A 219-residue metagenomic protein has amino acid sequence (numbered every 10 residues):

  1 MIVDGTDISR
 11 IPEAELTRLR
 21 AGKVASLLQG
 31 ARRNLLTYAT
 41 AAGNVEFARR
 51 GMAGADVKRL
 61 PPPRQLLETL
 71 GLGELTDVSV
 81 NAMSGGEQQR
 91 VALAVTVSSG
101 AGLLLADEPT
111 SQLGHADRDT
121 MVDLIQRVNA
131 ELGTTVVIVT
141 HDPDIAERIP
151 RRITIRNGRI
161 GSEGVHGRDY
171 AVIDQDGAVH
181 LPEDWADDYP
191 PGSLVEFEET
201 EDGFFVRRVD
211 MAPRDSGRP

Functional and structural regions predicted by a protein language model:
D7, V57-L75: Conserved ABC ATPase "signature" region
I8-A25: ABC ATPase NBD coupling module
Y38-R50: Q-loop/switch helix immediately C-terminal to the Walker
S79-M83, E87: Conserved ABC ATPase signature
L93: Hydrophobic anchor residue at the start of the ABC signature
T96-V97: ABC ATPase C-loop
G100: Conserved catalytic motifs of ABC-family nucleotide-binding domains
L104-D107: Catalytic Walker B motif of ABC-type/P-loop ATPase nucleotide-binding domains
